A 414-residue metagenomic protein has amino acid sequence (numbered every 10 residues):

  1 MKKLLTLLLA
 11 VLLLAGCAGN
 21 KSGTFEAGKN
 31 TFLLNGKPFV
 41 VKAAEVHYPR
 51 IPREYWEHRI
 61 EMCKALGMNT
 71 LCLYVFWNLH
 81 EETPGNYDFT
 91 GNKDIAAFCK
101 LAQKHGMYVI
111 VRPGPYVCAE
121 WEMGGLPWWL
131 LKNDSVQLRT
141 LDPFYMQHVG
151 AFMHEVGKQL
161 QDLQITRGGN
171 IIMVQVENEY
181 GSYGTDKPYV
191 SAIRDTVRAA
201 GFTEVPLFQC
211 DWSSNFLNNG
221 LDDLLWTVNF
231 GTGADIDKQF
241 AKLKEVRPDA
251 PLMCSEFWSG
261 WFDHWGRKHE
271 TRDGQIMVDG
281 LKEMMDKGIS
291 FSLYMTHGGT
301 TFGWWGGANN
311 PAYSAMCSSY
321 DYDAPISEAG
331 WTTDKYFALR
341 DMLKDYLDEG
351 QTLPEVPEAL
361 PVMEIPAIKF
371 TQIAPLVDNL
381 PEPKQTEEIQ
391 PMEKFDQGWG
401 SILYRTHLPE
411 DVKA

Functional and structural regions predicted by a protein language model:
L4-L14: Sec-dependent N-terminal signal peptides
C17-T70, K100, G106: N-terminal carbohydrate-binding accessory modules
K37, Y74-N86, G91, A119-F144 (+1 more regions): Aromatic- and acidic-residue-enriched carbohydrate-binding clefts of CAZyme catalytic domains
E45-H47, Y74, E177, H297: Conserved residues at the C-terminal ends of beta-strands
P52, Y87, G91, L138-Y145 (+5 more regions): Residue-level preference for long, well-ordered alpha-helices that form the structural scaffold of enzyme catalytic
W56-E122, R194-V205: Aromatic-lined substrate-binding rim segments of carbohydrate-active enzymes
V111, P115-H148, H154-L293: Substrate-binding/catalytic cleft of secreted carbohydrate-active enzymes, primarily glycoside hydrolases
M146-L160, Q164-Q175, D186-V190, R194 (+4 more regions): Carbohydrate-binding surfaces of carbohydrate-active enzymes
